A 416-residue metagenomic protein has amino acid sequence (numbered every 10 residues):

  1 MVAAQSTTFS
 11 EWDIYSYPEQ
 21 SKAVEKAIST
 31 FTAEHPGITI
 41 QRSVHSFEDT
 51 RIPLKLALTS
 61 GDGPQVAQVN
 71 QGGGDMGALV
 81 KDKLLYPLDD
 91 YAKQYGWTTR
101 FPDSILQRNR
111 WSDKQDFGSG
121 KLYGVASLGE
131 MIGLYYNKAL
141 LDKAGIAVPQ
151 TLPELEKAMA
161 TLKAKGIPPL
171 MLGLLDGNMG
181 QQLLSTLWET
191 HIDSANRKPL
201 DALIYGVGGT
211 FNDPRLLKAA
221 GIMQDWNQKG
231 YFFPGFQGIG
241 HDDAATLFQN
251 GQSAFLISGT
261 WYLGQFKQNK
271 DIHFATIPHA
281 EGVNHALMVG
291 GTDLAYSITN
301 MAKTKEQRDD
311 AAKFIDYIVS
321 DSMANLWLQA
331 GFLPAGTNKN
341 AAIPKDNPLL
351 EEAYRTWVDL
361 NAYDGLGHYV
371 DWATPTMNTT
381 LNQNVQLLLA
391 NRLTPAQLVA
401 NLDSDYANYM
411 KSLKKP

Functional and structural regions predicted by a protein language model:
M1-L84, Q94-Y95, T99-R100, V148 (+5 more regions): Conserved N-terminal structural module of periplasmic/extracytoplasmic solute-binding proteins
A33, S60, G120-K121, A144 (+2 more regions): Extracytoplasmic/periplasmic substrate-recognition and gating elements
V44-P53, L152-K157, G235-Q249: Short helix-initiation/N-cap motifs at beta->coil->alpha
G73-I132, Q182-L183, H273-A275: Hinge/lid segment of periplasmic solute-binding proteins
D89-S104, H191-K218, H279-M288, A342-K345: Short, solvent-exposed loop/beta-turn-alpha elements that line the ligand-binding surface or hinge of extracytoplasmic
K114-S127, I132, E156-G208, S253: Extracytoplasmic/periplasmic solute-binding protein
M159-T161, A202-F236: Glycine-centered hinge/linker elements that transmit conformational signals in sensory and ligand-binding systems
Y205, L333-T337, A353-A407: C-terminal capping/gating helix-and-loop segments adjacent to ligand/active sites or protein-protein/ligand interfaces
